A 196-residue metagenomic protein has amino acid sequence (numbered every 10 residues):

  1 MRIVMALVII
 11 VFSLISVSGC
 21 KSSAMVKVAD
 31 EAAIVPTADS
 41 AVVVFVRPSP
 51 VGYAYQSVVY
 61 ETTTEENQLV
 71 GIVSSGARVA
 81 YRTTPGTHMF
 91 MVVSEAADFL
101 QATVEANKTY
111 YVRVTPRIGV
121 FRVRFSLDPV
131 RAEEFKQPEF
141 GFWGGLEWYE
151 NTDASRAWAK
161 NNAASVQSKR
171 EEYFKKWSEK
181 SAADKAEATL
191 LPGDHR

Functional and structural regions predicted by a protein language model:
M1-V8: Bacterial N-terminal signal peptides that target proteins for export
I15-G19: C-terminal motif of bacterial Sec signal peptides marking the signal peptidase cleavage site
C20-R196: Short loop/turn and low-complexity linker motifs enriched in small/turn-promoting residues
